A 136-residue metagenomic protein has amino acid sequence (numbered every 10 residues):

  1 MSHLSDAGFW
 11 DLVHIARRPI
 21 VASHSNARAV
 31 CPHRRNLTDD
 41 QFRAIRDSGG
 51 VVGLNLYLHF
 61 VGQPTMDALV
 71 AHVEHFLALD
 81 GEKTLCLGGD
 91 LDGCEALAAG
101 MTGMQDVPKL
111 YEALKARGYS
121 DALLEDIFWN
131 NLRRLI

Functional and structural regions predicted by a protein language model:
M1, D11, C86-G88, E125-W129: Beta-strand segments within the central parallel beta-sheet cores of soluble alpha/beta enzyme folds
M1-V21, R34-G49, A68-K83: Histidine/acidic residue-rich metal-binding segments in metalloenzymes
L4-D6, S25-R28, Y57-H59, D90-C94: Active-site beta-loop-alpha junctions enriched in small/polar residues
H24, V52, D90, L124: Conserved, mostly hydrophobic/aromatic
H33-L37, P64-A68, A98-Q105: Alpha-helix N-cap and loop-to-helix initiation/capping positions
R46, V51-V61: A conserved active-site cap/scaffold subdomain adjacent to cofactor or substrate pockets
L56, D80-M104: Short acidic/histidine-rich active-site segments
T102-I136: Mid-to-C-terminal alpha-helical segments outside catalytic/metal-binding sites
